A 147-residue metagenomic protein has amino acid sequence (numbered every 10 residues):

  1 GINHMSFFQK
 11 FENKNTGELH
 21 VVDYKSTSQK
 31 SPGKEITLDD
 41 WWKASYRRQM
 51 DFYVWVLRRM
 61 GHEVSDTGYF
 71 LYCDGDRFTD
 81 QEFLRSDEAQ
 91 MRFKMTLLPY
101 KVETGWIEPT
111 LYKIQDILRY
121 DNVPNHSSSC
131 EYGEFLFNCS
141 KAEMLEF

Functional and structural regions predicted by a protein language model:
G1-T37, Y53: Conserved catalytic cores of phosphodiester-cleaving nucleases, focusing on short active-site segments
I2-H4, S45, N125: A generic fold-level signal
Y24, M50-F52, G68-F70: Long, contiguous hydrophobic alpha-helical segments, chiefly transmembrane helices and signal peptides
S26, A44-S45, A89, A142: A sequence-composition feature that detects small, non-aromatic residues
K30-S45, F93-P99: Short histidine-centered catalytic/ligand-binding loop motif
K43-R48, W106-T110: Short linear motifs at secondary-structure transitions and domain/linker junctions
Y46-R58: An active-site-proximal "capping" alpha-helix that borders the catalytic cofactor pocket
V56-F147: Metal-dependent nuclease catalytic regions and adjoining charged, substrate-binding loops involved in nucleic-acid end
